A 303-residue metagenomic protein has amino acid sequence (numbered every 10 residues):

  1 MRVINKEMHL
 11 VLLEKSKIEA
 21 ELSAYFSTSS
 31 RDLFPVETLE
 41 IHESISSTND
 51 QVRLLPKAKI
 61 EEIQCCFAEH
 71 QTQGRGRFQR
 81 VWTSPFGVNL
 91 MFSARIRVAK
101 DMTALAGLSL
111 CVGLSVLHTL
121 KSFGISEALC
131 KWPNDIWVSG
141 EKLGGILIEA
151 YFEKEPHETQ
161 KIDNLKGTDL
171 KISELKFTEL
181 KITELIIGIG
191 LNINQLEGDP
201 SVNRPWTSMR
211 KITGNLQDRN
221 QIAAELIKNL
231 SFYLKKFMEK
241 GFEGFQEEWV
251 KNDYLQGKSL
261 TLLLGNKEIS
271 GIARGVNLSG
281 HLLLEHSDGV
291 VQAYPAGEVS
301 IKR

Functional and structural regions predicted by a protein language model:
M1-S122, S126, K142-G144, E149-L165 (+2 more regions): N-terminal lobe of the biotin/lipoate ligase/transferase fold
E69-Q71, W137, E149, T261-L263 (+1 more regions): A generic structural motif
E127-G140, G144-G145, L191: Catalytic palm active-site di-aspartate
Y151-E153, L196, V276-H281: Short, conserved beta-turn/loop elements at beta-strand boundaries and strand-helix junctions
K181-R210: Short, acidic (Asp/Glu-rich) active-site segment that either coordinates a divalent metal cofactor
I212-N266, R274, K302: Conserved, helical-rich catalytic subdomain that frames metal- and/or nucleotide-binding sites in enzyme alpha/beta
Q256-R303: Conserved RNA-binding domains used in RNP assembly and mRNA/RNA metabolism
